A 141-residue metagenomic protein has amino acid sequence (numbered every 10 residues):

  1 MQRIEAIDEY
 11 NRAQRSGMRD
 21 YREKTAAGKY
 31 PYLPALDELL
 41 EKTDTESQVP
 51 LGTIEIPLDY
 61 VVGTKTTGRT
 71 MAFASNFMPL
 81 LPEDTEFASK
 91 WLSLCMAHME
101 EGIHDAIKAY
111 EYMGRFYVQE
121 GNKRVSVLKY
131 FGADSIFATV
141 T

Functional and structural regions predicted by a protein language model:
M1-R115, Q119, K123, K129-Y130: Short, charged/polar connector segments at secondary-structure boundaries
G132-I136: Short glycine-/polar-rich loops that comprise or flank the Walker A/P-loop and associated switch/sensor motifs
A138-T141: Long, charge-dense
